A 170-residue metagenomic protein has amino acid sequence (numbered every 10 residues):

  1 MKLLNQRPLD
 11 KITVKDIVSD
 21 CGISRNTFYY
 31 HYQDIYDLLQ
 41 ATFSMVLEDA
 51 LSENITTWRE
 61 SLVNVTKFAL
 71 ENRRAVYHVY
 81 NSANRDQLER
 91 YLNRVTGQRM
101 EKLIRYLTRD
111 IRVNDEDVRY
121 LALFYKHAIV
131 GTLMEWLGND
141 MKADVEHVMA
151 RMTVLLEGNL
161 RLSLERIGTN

Functional and structural regions predicted by a protein language model:
M1, N5, D10-G22, Y29-R59 (+2 more regions): An amphipathic alpha-helix adjacent to DNA-recognition modules
V14, Y36, R59, E89 (+2 more regions): Short, structured helix-loop boundary elements
I17-D37, F68-E71, A75-Q98, T153-N159: Basic/polar phosphate-binding segments, predominantly the helix-turn-helix DNA-binding elements of transcriptional
T42-D49, N72, V76, R99-L107 (+2 more regions): A short secondary-structure junction motif
I55-T56, R85, G138, K142: Alpha-helix boundary/capping and short turn/kink residues
N64-K67, R85-D110, E116-M134, V154 (+1 more regions): Amphipathic alpha-helical packing segments from all-alpha helical-bundle domains
V76-Y80, L107-D110, W136-D140, I167: Secondary-structure edge/capping motif, primarily at the C-terminal ends of alpha-helices and the immediately following
E135-N170: C-terminal peripheral helix-coil segments that are non-catalytic and often amphipathic
